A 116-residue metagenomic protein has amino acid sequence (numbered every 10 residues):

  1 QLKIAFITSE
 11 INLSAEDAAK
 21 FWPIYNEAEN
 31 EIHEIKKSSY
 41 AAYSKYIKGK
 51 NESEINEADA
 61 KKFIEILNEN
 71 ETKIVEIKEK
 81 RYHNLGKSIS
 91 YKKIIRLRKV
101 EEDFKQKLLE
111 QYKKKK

Functional and structural regions predicted by a protein language model:
Q1, K37, E54-E57, I94 (+2 more regions): Low-complexity, intrinsically disordered regions enriched in charged/polar residues
Q1-S9, E110, K115-K116: Sec-dependent signal peptide cleavage junction
I7-S88: Amphipathic alpha-helical segments
K80-K116: A charged, solvent-exposed segment within the mature domains of Sec-exported extracytoplasmic proteins
